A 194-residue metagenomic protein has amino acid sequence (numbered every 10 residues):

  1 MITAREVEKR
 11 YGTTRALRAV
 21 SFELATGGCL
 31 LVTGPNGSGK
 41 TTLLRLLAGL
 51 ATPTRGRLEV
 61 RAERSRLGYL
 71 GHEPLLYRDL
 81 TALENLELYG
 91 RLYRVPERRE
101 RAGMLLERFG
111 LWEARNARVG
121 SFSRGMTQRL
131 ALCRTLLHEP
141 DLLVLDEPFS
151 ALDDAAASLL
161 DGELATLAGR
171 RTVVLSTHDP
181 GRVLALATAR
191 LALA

Functional and structural regions predicted by a protein language model:
I2, L17-A19: Conserved structural motif at the start of ABC-family nucleotide-binding domains
T33-P35: The feature captures the beta-strand-to-loop junction immediately N-terminal to the Walker
A48: Helix-to-loop junction immediately C-terminal to a conserved catalytic motif
E87, E97-A114: Conserved ABC ATPase "signature" region
L143-E147: Catalytic Walker B motif of ABC-type/P-loop ATPase nucleotide-binding domains
D154-A156: Helix N-cap at the start of a conserved alpha-helix in ABC-type nucleotide-binding domains
